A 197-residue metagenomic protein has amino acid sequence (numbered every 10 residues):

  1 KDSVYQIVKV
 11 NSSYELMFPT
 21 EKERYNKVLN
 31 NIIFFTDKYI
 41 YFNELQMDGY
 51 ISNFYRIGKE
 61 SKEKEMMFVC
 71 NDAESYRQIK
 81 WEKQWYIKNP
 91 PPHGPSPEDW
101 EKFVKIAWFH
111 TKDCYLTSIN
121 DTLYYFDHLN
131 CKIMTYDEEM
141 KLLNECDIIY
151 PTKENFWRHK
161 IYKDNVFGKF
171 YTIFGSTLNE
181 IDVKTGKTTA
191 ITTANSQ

Functional and structural regions predicted by a protein language model:
K1, V28-I33, F109-T117, N155-K163 (+1 more regions): Beta-rich, blade/repeat-based domains predominating in secreted/periplasmic proteins but also intracellular
K1-I33, D37, Q46-I106, M134-P151 (+1 more regions): Surface-exposed loop/turn elements that mediate protein-protein interactions on large endomembrane-trafficking
D2, D37-K38, N120-T122, V166-G168: Short coil/turn segments that connect the beta-strands within blades of beta-propeller domains
Q6, Y115, Y125, K160 (+1 more regions): Short, surface-exposed charged micro-motifs
Q6, Y41-F42, Y125, G168 (+1 more regions): Residue position within the beta-strands of beta-propeller blades
F34, D48, T117, D127 (+2 more regions): Residue-level signal for WD-repeat beta-propeller blades
W100-D137: Hydrophobic, aromatic-enriched interface-forming segments
K153-K184: Loop/turn-rich, solvent-exposed surfaces of beta-rich toroidal or solenoidal domains
